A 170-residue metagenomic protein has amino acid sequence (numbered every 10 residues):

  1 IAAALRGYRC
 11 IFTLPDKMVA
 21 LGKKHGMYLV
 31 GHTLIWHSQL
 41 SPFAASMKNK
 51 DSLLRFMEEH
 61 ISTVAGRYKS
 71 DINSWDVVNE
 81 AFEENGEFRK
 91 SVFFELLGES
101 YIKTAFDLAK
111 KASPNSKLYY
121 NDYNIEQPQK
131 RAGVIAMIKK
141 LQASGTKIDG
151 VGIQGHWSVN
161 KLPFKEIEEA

Functional and structural regions predicted by a protein language model:
A2-R6, L14-E126: Substrate-binding cleft and catalytic face of glycoside hydrolase catalytic domains, especially the flexible beta-alpha
I11: Short, solvent-exposed loop/beta-turn-alpha elements that line the ligand-binding surface or hinge of extracytoplasmic
V92-A170: Noncatalytic carbohydrate-binding groove/subsite architecture in carbohydrate-active enzymes
